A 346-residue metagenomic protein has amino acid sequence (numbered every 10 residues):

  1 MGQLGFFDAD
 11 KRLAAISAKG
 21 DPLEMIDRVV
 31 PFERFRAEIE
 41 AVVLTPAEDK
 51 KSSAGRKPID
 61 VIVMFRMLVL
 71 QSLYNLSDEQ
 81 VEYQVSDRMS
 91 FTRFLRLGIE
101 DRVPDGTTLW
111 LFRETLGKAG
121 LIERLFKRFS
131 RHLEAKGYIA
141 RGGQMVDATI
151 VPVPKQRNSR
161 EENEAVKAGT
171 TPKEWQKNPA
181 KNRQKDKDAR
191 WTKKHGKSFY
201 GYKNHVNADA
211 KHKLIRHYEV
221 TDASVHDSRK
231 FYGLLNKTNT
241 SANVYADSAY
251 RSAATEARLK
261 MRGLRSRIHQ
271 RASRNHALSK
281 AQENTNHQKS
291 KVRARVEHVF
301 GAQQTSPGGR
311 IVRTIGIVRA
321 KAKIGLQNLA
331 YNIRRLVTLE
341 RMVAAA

Functional and structural regions predicted by a protein language model:
M1-L44, L339-A346: Charged, often Cys/His-bearing segments associated with DNA-binding zinc-finger transcription factors
E24-V69, L73-Y74: Basic, short loop/linker segments at the boundary and entry of helix-turn-helix/winged-helix-like folds
P31, G55-V63, D101-D105, Q288-V292 (+2 more regions): Secondary-structure capping and boundary motifs in well-ordered enzyme cores
D49-R56, Q270-L278: Arg/Lys-rich, glycine/proline-spaced intrinsically disordered segments in nuclear chromatin/transcription regulators
R56, E79, Y83-S86, R96-E100 (+1 more regions): Polybasic low-complexity intrinsically disordered regions
T92-L111, S266-I268, R274-N284: Phosphate-backbone recognition surface of nucleic-acid-processing proteins
D105, D247, L259, S266 (+3 more regions): Hydrophobic, well-ordered secondary-structure elements that form the walls of internal hydrophobic environments
N284-A346: Basic, amphipathic alpha-helical segments enriched in Lys/Arg and hydrophobic/aromatic residues
